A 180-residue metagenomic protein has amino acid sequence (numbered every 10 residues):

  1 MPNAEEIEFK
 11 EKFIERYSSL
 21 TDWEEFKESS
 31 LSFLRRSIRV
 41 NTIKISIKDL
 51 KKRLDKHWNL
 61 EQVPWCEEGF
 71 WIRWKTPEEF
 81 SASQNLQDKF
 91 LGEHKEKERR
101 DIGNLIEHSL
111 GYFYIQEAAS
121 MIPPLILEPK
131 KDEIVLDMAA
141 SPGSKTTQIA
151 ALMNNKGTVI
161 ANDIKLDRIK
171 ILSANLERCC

Functional and structural regions predicted by a protein language model:
M1-C180: S-adenosylmethionine
